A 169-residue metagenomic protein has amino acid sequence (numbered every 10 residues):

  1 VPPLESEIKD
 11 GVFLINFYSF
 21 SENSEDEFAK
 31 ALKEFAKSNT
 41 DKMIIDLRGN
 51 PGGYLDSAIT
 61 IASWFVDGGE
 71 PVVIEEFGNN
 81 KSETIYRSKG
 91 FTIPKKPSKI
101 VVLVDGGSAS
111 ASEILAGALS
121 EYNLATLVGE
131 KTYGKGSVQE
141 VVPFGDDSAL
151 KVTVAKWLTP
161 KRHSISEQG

Functional and structural regions predicted by a protein language model:
V1-D41, S63, T84, K89-G90 (+1 more regions): C-terminal, low-ordered peptide segments at domain boundaries
P2-P3, G52-S110, S137-P143, L158: Gly/Ser/Thr-rich loop/hinge elements
G11-V12, S38-M43, G68-V72, P97-K99 (+1 more regions): Loop/turn elements at helix/coil->beta-strand transitions in domains of secreted/extracellular proteins
I15, I45, F65, I100 (+2 more regions): Terminal peptide-recognition signature
N16-S19, L47-N50, E75-F77, L103-G107 (+3 more regions): Active-site-proximal beta-strand/loop segments in catalytic clefts of secreted hydrolases
D26-S38, D56-S63, S98, E113 (+2 more regions): Solvent-exposed, polar/charged alpha-helical surfaces in well-ordered, non-transmembrane soluble domains, broadly
T40-G53: Short, glycine-/small-residue-enriched flexible loop/hinge segments at domain edges that mediate gating
Q139-P143, A149-G169: Conserved P-loop NTPase
